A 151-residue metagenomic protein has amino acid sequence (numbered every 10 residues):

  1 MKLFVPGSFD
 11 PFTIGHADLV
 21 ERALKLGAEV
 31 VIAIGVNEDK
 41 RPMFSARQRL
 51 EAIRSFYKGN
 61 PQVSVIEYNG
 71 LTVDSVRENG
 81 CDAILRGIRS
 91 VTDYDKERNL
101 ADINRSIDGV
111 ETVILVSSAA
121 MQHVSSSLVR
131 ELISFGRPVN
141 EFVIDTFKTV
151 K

Functional and structural regions predicted by a protein language model:
M1-K151: Nucleotidyltransferase catalytic core that binds NTPs
